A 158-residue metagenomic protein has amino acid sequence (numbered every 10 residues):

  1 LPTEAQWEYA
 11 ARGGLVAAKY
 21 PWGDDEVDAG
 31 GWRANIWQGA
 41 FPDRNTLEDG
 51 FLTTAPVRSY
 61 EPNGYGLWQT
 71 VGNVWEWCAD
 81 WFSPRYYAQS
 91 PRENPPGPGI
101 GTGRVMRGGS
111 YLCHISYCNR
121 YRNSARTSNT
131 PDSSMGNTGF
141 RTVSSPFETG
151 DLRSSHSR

Functional and structural regions predicted by a protein language model:
L1-T127, P131-G136, V143, H156: Functional-site microenvironments in short loops/helix caps that host divalent-cation chemistry
T142-T149: Short beta-strand-to-coil "C-cap" segments at the C-terminal boundary of structured domains/repeats, marking
G150-S155: Low-complexity, Gly/Ser/Thr/Pro-rich intrinsically disordered linker/tail segments
